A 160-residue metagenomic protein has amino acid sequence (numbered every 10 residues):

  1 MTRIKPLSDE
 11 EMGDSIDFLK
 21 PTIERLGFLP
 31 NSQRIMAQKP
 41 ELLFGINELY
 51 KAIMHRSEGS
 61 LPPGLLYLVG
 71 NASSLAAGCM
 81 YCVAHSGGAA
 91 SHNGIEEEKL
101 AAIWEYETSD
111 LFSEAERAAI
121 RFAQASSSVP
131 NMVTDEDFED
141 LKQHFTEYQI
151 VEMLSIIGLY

Functional and structural regions predicted by a protein language model:
M1-S60: Mobile cap/lid helix-loop segments that border enzyme active or cofactor-binding sites and regulate substrate access
R25-L26, G59-A76, V151-E152: Immediate flanking context of iron-sulfur cluster ligation sites
M36, Y50, L68-S73, I103 (+2 more regions): Short alpha-helical scaffolding segments that buttress acidic/His motifs in well-ordered protein cores
L43, V83-A102: Iron-sulfur (Fe-S) cluster-binding segments and ferredoxin-like electron-carrier domains, especially [2Fe-2S]
V69-A89: Short, thiol/selenol-centered motifs that function as redox-active sites or metal-ligating centers
I103-E114: Acidic/His metal-coordination segments adjacent to aromatic residues that form catalytic metal sites in metalloenzymes
A115-I156: Acidic/histidine-rich alpha-helical segments that form the ligand environment of transition-metal centers
